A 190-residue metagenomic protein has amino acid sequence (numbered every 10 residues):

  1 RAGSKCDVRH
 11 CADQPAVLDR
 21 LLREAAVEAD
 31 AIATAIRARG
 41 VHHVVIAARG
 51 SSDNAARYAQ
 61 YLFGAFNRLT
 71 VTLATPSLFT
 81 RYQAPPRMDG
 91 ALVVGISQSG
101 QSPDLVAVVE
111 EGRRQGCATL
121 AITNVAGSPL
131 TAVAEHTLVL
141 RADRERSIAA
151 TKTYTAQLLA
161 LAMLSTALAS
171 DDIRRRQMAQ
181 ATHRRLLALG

Functional and structural regions predicted by a protein language model:
R1-H42: An N-terminal, well-structured beta->alpha segment
E28, R37-L187: Glycine-rich phosphate-binding loops that contact phosphosugars or nucleotide phosphates
G190: Class I SAM-dependent methyltransferase SAM-binding "motif I" and its flanking Rossmann-like core
